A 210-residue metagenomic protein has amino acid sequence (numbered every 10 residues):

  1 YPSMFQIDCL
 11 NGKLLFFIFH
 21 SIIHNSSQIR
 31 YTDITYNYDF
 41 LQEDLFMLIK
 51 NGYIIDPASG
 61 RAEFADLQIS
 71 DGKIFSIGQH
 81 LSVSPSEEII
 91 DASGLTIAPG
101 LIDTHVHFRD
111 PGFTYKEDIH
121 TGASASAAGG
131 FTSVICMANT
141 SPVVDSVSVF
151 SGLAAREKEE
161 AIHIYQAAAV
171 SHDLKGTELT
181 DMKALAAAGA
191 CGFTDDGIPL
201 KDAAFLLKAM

Functional and structural regions predicted by a protein language model:
P2, Q6-L10, F17-S21, S26 (+2 more regions): Short hydrophobic targeting helices and cationic amphipathic motifs that mediate membrane/organellar targeting
T35-S84: N-terminal metal-binding scaffold of metallo-dependent hydrolase/deaminase domains
G52, G72, G94, H105 (+4 more regions): Divalent metal-coordination and catalytic microenvironments
S82-I97: Active-site metal-binding motif and surrounding structural segment of the metallo-beta-lactamase
L95-E157: Metal-associated gating/positioning segment near the N- to mid-region
T140-G152, R156-M210: Histidine/acidic-residue-rich, glycine-tolerant segments that coordinate divalent metal ions
